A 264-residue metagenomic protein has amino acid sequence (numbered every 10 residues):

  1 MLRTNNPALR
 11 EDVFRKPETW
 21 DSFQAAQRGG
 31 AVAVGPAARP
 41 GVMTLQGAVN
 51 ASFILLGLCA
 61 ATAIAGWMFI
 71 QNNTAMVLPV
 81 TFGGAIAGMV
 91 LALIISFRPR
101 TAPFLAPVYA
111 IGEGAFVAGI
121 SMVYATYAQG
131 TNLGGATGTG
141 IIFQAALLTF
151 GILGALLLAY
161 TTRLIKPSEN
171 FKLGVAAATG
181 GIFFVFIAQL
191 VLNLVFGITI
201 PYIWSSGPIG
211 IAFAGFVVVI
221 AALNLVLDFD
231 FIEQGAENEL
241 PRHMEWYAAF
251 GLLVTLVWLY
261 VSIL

Functional and structural regions predicted by a protein language model:
M1-L264: A hydrophobic alpha-helical transmembrane-helix feature that marks the membrane cores and membrane-interface segments
